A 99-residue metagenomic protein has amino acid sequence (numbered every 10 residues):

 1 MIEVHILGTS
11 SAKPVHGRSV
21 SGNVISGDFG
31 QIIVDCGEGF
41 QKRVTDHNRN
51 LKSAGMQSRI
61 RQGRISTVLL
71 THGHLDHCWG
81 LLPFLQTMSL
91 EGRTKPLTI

Functional and structural regions predicted by a protein language model:
M1-K52, T94: Conserved beta-strand hairpin/beta-sheet module of binuclear metal-dependent hydrolase folds, prominently
E38-T98: Active-site metal-binding motif and surrounding structural segment of the metallo-beta-lactamase
